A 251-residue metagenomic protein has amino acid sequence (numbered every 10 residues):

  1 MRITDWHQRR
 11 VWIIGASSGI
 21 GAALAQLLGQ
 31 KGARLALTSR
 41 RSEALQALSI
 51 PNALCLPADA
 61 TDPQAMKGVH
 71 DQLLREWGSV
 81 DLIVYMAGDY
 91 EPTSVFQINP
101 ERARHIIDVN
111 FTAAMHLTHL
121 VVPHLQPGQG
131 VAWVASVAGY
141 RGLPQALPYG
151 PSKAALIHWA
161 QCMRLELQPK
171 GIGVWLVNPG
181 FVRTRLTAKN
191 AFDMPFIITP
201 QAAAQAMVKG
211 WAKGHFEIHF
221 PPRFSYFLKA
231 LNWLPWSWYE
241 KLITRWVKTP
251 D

Functional and structural regions predicted by a protein language model:
S17-S18: Conserved glycine-rich cofactor-binding loop
K31-L48: Conserved glycine-rich Rossmann-like NAD(P)H-binding loop of the short-chain dehydrogenase/reductase
I50-Q64: Rossmann-fold cofactor-recognition segment
S94-V95, N99-I107: Substrate-binding pocket helix/loop in short-chain dehydrogenase/reductase
T118, S152: Active-site helix of classical SDR
S136: Residue(s) in the substrate-gating loop at a strand-loop-helix junction that position the organic substrate next
L176, F192-F227: C-terminal helical subdomain
